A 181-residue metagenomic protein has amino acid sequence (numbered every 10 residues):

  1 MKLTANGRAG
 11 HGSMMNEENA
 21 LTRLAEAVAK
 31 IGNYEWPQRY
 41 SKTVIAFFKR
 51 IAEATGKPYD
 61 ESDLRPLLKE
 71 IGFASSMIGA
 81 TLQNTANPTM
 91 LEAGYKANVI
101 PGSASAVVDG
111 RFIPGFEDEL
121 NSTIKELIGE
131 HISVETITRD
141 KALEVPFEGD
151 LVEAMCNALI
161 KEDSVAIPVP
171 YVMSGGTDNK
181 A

Functional and structural regions predicted by a protein language model:
A5, G110-F112: Hydrophobic beta-strand positions in extracellular immunoglobulin-like domains
N6-G7, G176: Cysteine-centered functional microenvironments
R8, G12-Q38: A short core secondary-structure module
H11, G115-E117: Short, cysteine-centered beta-strand-loop-beta hairpins and adjacent loop/turn segments enriched in charged/polar
P37-S103, E117-S122, E126, H131-A181: An extended, acidic, His-containing surface patch that forms the Zn2+-binding/catalytic region of metallohydrolases
S105-V107: Flexible catalytic loop/linker elements that gate and position reactive groups at enzyme active sites
